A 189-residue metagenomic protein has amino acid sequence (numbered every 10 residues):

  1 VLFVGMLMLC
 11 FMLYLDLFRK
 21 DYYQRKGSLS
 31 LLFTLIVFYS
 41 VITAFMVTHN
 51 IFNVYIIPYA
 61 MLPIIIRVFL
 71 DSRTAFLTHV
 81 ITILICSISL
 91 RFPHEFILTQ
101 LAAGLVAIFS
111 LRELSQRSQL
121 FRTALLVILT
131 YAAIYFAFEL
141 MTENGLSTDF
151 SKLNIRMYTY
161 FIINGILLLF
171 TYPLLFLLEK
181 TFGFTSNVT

Functional and structural regions predicted by a protein language model:
L2-F18: Selective detector of the "anchor" transmembrane alpha-helix that sits immediately C-terminal
D16-K26, V37-T189: Generic detector of multi-pass transmembrane helix bundles and their immediately adjacent loops in polytopic membrane
S28-T34: Loop-to-helix transition at the N-terminal end of transmembrane alpha-helices
